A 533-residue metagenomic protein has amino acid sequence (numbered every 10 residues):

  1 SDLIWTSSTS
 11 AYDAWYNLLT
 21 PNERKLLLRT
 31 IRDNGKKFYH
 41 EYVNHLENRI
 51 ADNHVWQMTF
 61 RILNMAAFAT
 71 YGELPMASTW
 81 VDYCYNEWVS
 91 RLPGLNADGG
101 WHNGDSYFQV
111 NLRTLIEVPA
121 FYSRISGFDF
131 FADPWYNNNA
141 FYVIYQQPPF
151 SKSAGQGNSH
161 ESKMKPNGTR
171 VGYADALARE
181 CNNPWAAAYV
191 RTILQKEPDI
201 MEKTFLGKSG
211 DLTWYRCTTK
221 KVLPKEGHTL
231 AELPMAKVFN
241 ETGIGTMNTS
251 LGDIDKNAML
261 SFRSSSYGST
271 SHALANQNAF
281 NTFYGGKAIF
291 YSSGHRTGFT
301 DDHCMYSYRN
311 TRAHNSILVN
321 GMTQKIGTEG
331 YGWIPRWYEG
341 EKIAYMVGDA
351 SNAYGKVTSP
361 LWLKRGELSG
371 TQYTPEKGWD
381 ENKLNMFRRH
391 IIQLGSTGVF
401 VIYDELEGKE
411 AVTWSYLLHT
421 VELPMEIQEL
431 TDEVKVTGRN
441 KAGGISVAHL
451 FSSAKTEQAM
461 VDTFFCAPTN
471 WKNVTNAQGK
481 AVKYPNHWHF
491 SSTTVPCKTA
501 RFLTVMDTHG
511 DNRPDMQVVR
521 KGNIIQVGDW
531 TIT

Functional and structural regions predicted by a protein language model:
S1-K152, H160: Aromatic-lined, polymer-binding surfaces characteristic of secreted/periplasmic polysaccharide-degrading enzymes
H54-V55, Y107, S271-Q277, H314-N315: Histidine-centered active-site/metal-ligand motif
T70, V110-I289, V495-R501, V519-T533: Carbohydrate-active enzyme catalytic cores, enriched for enzymes that act on polyanionic acidic polysaccharides
G99-G104, S126-D129, S266-S269, T300-M305 (+1 more regions): Active-site rim elements
F290-H295: Catalytic Cys-His active-site segments of thiol-dependent hydrolases/isopeptidases
R296-T533: CBM-like, beta-strand-rich accessory domains located in the C-terminal region of large, secreted polysaccharide-active
